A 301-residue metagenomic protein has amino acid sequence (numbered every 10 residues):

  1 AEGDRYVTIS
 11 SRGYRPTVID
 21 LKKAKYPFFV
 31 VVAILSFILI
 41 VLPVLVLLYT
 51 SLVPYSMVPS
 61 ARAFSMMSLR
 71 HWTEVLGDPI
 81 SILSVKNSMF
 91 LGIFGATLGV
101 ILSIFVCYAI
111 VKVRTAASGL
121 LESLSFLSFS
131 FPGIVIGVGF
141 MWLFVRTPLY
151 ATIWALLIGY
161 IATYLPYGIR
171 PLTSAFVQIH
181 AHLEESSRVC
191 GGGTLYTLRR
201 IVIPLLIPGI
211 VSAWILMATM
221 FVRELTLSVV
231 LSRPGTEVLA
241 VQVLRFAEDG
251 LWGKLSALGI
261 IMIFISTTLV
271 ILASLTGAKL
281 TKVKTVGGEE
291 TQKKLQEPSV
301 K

Functional and structural regions predicted by a protein language model:
A1, I19-Y26, S51-V58, F64-I80 (+3 more regions): Interhelical loop and adjacent transmembrane-helix boundary motif in polytopic membrane transport permeases
A1, P79-K112, A117-L120: Transmembrane alpha-helix signature in integral membrane proteins
A1-D20, A109-I110, T173-H182, R188 (+2 more regions): C-terminal transmembrane helix and the adjacent membrane-cytosol boundary/short C-terminal tail of inner/organellar
R12-D20, M57-L69, V113, A117-L121 (+3 more regions): Membrane-interfacial helix termini and adjacent extracytoplasmic/periplasmic loops of multi-pass transporters
K22-V31, F105-F140, S299: Cytoplasmic-entry segments and transmembrane alpha-helices of multi-pass inner-membrane transporters
K23-Y26, R114-E122, R188-S212: Amphipathic cytosolic juxtamembrane alpha-helices at the membrane-cytosol interface of multi-pass membrane transporters
V30-V44, L127, F131, A162 (+4 more regions): Transmembrane alpha-helices
I80-G92, S130, G139-G168, I207-I210 (+1 more regions): Loop-to-helix entry region at the N-terminal start of transmembrane alpha-helices in multi-pass membrane transporters
